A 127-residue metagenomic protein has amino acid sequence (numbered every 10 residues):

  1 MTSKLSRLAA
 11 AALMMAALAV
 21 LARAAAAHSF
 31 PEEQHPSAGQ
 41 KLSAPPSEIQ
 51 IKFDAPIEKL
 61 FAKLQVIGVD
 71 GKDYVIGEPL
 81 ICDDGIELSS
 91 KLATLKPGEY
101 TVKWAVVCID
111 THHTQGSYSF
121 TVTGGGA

Functional and structural regions predicted by a protein language model:
M1-A12: Bacterial N-terminal signal peptides that target proteins for export
A17, A22-A24: N-terminal signal peptide c-region/cleavage motif recognized by signal peptidases
A26-E32, Q40, H113-A127: Extracytoplasmic/periplasmic copper-protein system
S43-E48: Short coil/turn motif common to extracellular beta-sandwich-like domains
Q50, D54-G77: Short, surface-exposed alpha-helix to beta-strand junction/turn motifs within ectodomains of secreted and cell-envelope
D83-S89: Aromatic sugar-binding surface patches on proteins that engage polysaccharides or sugar-phosphate polymers
K96-A105: A glycine-anchored, Pro-Gly-centered beta-turn/N-cap motif
C108-T111: Short, solvent-exposed loop/turn segments at the edges of extracellular beta-sandwich modules
